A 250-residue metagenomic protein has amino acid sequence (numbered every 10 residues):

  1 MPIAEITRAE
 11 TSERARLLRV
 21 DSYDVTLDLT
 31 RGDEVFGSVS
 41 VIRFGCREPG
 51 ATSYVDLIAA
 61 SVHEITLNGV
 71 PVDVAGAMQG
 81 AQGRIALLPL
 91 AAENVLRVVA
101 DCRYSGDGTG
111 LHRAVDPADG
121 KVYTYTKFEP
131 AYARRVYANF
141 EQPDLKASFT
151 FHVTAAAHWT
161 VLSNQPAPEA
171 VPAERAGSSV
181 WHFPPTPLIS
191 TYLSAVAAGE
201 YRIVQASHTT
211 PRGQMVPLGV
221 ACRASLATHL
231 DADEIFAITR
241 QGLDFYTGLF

Functional and structural regions predicted by a protein language model:
M1-F250: Acidic/His-enriched low-complexity segments
